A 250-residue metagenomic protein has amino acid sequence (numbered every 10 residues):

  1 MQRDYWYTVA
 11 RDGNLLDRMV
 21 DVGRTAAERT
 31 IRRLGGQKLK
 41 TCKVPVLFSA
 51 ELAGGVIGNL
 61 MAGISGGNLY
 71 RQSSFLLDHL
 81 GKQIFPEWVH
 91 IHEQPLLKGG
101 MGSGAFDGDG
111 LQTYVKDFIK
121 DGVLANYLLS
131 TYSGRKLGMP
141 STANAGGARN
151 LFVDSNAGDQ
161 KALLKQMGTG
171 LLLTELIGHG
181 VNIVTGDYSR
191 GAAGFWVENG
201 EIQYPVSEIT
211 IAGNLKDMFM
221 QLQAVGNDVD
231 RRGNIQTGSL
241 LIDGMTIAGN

Functional and structural regions predicted by a protein language model:
M1-L60, I64: Internal alpha/beta scaffold segment
R3-Y5, N68, A125: Intrinsically disordered, low-complexity segments enriched in small/polar residues
G23, L77-N250: Dual-mode signal for accessory low-complexity, basic/Gly-rich regions
I64-S74: Mature, solvent-exposed C-terminal subdomains and processed small-chain segments of exported/organellar
